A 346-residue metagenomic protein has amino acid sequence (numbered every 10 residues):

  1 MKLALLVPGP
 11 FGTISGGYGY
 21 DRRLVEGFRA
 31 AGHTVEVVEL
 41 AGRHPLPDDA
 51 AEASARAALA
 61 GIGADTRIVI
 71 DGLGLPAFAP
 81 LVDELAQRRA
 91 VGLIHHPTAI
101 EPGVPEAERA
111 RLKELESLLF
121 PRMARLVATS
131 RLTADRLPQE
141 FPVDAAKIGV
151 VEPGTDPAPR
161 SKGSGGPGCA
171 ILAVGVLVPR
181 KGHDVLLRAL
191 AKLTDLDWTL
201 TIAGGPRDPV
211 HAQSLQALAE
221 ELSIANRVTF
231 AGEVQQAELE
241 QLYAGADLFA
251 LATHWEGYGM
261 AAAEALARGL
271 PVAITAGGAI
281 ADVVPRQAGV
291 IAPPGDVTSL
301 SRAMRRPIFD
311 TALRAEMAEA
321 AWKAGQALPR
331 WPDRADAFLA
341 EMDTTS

Functional and structural regions predicted by a protein language model:
G19, C169, A173-K192, V210-Q213 (+1 more regions): A conserved mid-protein helix/loop that constitutes part of the nucleotide-sugar donor-binding site
A107-A128: Membrane-proximal helix-turn-helix segments that form the acceptor-binding/catalytic region of lipid-linked
L132, G154: Carbohydrate-associated surface elements
T199-Q216, G232: Glycosyltransferase donor-sugar binding loop
E233-V234, Q241-A246: Short alpha-helical donor nucleotide-sugar binding micro-motif in glycosyltransferases
H254: Aromatic "clamp/platform" in nucleotide-sugar-dependent glycosyltransferases that forms part of the donor/acceptor
P271-I274: Short hydrophobic beta-strand element within catalytic cores of glycosyltransferases and related nucleotide-activated
R286, V290-V297, R306-A312: Conserved acidic donor-binding segment of nucleotide-sugar-dependent glycosyltransferases
